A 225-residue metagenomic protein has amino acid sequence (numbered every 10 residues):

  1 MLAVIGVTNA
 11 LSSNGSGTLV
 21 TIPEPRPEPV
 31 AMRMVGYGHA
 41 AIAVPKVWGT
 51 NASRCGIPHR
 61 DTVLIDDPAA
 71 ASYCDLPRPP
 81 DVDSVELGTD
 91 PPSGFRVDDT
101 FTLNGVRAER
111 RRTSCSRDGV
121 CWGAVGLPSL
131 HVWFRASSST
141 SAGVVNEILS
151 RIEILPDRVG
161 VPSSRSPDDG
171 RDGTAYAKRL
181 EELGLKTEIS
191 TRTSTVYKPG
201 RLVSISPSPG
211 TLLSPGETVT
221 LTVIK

Functional and structural regions predicted by a protein language model:
L2-V30: C-terminal region of N-terminal signal peptides and the immediate post-cleavage residues of exported proteins
V30-G94, S116-G119: Secretory pathway targeting signatures of secreted, lumenal, and periplasmic proteins
V35-G36, V125-P128, L212-P215: Extracellular/periplasmic catalytic domains that process cell-envelope and extracellular macromolecules
A41, A52, A71, R112 (+4 more regions): Disulfide-stabilized extracellular ectodomain repeats and their linkers
V47-G56, R96-T102, R107-S114, K186-T191: Short secondary-structure junctions
E86-R158: Signature of long, low-cysteine stretches enriched in small and polar/charged residues
A142, S150-K225: Ligand-recognition elements built from short beta-strands and adjacent flexible loops
